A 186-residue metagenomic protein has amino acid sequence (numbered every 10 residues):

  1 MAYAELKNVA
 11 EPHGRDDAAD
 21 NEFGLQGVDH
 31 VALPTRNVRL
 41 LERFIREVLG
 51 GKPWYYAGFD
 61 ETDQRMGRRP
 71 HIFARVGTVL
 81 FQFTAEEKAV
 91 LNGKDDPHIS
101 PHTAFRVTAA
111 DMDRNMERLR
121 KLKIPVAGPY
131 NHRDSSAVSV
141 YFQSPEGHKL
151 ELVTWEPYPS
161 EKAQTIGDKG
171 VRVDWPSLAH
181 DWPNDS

Functional and structural regions predicted by a protein language model:
M1-E22, M116-S186: Vicinal oxygen chelate
D17-D20, K88-G93: Short beta-strand/turn micro-motifs at beta-sheet edges
F23-G27: A short, Lys/Arg-rich alpha-helix, primarily the initiator
V28-R36, I72-R75, N92-R118, V138-Q143: Vicinal oxygen chelate
P34-F81: Core segments of cupin and vicinal oxygen chelate
R43, E47, D113-E117, K121: Replace "anionic and nucleotidyl ligands
F59, E86-E87, W155: Residue-level structural signal for beta-strand termini and adjacent loop
Q82-T84, E151: Conserved beta-strand in the GNAT
